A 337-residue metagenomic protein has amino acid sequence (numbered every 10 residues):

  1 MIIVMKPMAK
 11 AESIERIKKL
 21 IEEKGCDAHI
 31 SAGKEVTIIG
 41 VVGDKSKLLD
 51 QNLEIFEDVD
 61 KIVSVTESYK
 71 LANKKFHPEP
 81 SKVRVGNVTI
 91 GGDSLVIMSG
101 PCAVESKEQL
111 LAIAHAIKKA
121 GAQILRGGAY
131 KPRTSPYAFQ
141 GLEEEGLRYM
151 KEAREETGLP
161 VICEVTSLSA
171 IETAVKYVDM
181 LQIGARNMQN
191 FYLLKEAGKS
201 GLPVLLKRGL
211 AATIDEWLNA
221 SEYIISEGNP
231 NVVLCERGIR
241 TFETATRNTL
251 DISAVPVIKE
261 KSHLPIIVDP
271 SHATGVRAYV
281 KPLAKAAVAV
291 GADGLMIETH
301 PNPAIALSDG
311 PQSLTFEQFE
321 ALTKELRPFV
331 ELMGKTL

Functional and structural regions predicted by a protein language model:
M1-I97: Non-catalytic terminal accessory/regulatory regions of metabolic enzymes
M8, L95-A112, P136-Q140, P160-E164 (+3 more regions): Active-site mouth loops of central-metabolism enzymes
V96-P101, Q123-G127, V161-C163, D179-I183 (+4 more regions): Hydrophobic faces of well-ordered beta-strands that scaffold small-molecule active sites in alpha/beta enzyme cores
G121, T173-Q182, G198-V204, I225-N231 (+2 more regions): Glycine-enriched alpha-helix->loop->beta-strand junction motifs that scaffold or abut catalytic
R126-E144, P301-S313: Glycine-rich, proline-tolerant flexible connector loops at the mouths of alpha/beta enzymes
A129-R133, N187-S253: Conserved anion-binding
P132-V178, Q182, N190-L193: N-terminal active-site wall of soluble small-molecule enzyme domains
F139-C163, A197-P203, I252-I266, Q312-K335: Alpha-helix-loop-beta-strand connector modules within alpha/beta enzyme cores
